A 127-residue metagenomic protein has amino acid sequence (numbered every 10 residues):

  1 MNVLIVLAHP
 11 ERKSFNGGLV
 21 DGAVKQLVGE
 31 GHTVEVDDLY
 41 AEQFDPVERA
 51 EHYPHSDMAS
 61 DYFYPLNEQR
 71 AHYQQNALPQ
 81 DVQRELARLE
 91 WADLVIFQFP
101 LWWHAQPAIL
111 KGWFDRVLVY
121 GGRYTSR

Functional and structural regions predicted by a protein language model:
M1-F99, W103-R123: N-terminal beta1-alpha1-beta2 submodule of the flavodoxin-like/Rossmannoid cofactor-binding fold
T125-R127: Short, intrinsically disordered, charge-balanced linker/junction segments flanking boundaries in proteins
